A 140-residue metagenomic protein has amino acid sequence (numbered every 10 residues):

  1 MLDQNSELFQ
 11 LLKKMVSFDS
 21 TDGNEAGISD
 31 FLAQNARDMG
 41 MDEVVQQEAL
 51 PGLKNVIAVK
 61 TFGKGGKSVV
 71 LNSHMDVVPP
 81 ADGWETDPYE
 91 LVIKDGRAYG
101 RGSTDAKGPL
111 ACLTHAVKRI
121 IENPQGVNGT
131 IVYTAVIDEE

Functional and structural regions predicted by a protein language model:
M1-R101, I121-T130: Acidic/His- and Gly-rich active-site-bordering loop/insert found across diverse amide/peptide-bond hydrolases
A106-E140: Acidic/histidine-rich catalytic neighborhood of metal-dependent amide-processing enzymes
